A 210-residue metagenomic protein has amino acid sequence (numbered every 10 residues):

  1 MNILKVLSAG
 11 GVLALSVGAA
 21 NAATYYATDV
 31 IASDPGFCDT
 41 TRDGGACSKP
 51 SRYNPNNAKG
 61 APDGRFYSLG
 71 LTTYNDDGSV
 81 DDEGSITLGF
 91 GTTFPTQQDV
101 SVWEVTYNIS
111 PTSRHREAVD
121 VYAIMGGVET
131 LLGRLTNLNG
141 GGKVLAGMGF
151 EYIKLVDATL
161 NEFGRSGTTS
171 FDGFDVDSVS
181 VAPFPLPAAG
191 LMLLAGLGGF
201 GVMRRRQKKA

Functional and structural regions predicted by a protein language model:
M1-L7: Bacterial N-terminal signal peptides that target proteins for export
L4, M203-R205: Residue-level micro-sites within transmembrane alpha helices that shape and flank functional polar/acidic positions
A9-S16: Bacterial N-terminal signal peptides
G18-A22: Sec/Tat signal peptide C-region and signal peptidase I cleavage site
A23-A182: A domain-level signal for the mature, folded cores of soluble proteins
P185-M203: A short, hydrophobic C-terminal helix/tail in secreted or cell-surface proteins
Q207-A210: Short, charged juxtamembrane terminal tails flanking transmembrane helices
